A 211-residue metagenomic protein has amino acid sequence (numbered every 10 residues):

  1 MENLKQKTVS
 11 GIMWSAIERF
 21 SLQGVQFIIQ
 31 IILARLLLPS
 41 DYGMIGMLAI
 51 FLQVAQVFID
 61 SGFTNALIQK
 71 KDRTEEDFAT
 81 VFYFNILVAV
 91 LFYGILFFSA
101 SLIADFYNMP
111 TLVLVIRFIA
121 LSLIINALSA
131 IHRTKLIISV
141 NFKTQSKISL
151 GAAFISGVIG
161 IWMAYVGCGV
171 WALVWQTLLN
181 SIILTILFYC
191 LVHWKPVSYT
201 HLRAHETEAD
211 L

Functional and structural regions predicted by a protein language model:
M1-Q26, D60, N65-I68, D72-Y83 (+4 more regions): N-terminal membrane topogenesis motif
K7-F63, V88-A100, S122, A152-I161 (+1 more regions): Signature of the first transmembrane helix
L36-L48, K70-F82, Y93-A120, V140 (+1 more regions): Membrane-interface helix-capping segments at transmembrane helix termini in multi-pass transporters
V54, A66, F106, L211: Residues that scaffold the ATP/ADP-binding catalytic core of kinase and kinase-like folds
T64, I131-I138, F142, W162-V166 (+2 more regions): C-terminal transmembrane helix end/exit motif
A79-V88, A130-A153: Substrate-agnostic recognition of the 12-TM MFS/MFS-like secondary transporter fold
I125-L128: Hydrophobic alpha-helical transmembrane segments of polytopic membrane proteins
H201-A204, E208-L211: Single conserved hydrophobic/aromatic residue that forms the stacking wall/gate of nucleotide- or nucleobase-binding
